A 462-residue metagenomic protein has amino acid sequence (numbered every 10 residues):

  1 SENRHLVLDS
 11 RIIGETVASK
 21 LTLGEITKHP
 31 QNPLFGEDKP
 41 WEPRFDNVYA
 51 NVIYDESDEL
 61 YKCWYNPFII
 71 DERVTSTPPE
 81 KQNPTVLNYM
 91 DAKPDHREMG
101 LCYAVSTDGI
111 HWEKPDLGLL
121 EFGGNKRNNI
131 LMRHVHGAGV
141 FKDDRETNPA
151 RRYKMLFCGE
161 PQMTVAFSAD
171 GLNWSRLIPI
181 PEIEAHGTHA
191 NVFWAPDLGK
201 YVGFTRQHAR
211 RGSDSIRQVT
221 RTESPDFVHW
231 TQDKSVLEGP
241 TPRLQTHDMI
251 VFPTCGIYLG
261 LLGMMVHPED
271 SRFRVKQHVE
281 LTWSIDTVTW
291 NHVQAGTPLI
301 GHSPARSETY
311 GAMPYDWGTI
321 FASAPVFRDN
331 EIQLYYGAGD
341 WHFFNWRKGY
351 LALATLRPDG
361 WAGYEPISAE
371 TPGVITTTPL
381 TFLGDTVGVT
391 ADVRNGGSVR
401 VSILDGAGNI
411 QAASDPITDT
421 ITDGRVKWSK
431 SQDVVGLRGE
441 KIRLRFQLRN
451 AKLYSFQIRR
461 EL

Functional and structural regions predicted by a protein language model:
S1-L462: Carbohydrate-active catalytic/glycan-binding domains of CAZyme proteins, especially the secreted or lumenal ectodomains
